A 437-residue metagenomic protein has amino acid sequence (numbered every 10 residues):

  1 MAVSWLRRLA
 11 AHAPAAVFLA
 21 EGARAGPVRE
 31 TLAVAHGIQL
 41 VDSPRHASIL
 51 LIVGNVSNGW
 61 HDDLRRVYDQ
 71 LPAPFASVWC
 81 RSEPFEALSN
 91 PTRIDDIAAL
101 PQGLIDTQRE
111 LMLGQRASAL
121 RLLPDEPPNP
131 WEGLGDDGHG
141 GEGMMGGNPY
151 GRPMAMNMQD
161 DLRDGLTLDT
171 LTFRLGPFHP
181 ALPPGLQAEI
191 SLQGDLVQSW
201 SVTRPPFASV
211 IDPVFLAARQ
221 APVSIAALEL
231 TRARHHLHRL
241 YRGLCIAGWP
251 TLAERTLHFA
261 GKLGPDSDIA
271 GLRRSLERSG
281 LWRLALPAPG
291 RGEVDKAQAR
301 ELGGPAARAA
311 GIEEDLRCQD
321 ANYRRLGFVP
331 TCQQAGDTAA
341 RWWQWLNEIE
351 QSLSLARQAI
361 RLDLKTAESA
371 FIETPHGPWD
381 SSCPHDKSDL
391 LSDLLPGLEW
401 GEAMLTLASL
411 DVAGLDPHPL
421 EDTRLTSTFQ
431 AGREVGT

Functional and structural regions predicted by a protein language model:
M1-A35: N-terminal, charge-rich interaction modules
W5-L9, W60-G135: FMN-binding flavodoxin-like domain, especially the glycine-rich phosphate-binding loop
F18-A23, I52-V56, C80-S82: Structural motif
V34-I38, D62: Glycine-rich, highly charged phosphate/nucleotide-binding loops
G37-A47: Short acidic low-complexity segments
S48-I49, A76: Structural motif
L50-L51, D195: Primarily hydrophobic membrane-targeting regions of prokaryotic envelope proteins
I97-T437: Metal/cofactor-centered catalytic core regions of large enzymes
